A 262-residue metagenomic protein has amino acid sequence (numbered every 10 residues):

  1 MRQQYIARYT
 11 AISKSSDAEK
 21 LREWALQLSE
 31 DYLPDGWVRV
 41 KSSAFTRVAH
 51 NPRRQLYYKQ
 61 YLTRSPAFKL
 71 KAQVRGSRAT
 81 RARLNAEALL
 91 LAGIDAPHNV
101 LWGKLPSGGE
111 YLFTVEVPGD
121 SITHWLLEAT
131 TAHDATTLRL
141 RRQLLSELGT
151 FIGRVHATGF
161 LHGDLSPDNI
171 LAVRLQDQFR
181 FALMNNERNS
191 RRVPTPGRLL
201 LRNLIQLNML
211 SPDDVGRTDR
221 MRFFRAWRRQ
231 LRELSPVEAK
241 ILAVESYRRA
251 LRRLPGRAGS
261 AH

Functional and structural regions predicted by a protein language model:
M1-W37: Juxta-kinase regulatory segment immediately upstream of eukaryotic protein kinase catalytic domains
E23-T123, G153, A157-T158, H162 (+3 more regions): Conserved ATP-binding subdomain of kinase catalytic cores across diverse folds
A72-A79, D134, L138-R141, G197 (+1 more regions): Flexible, glycine- and charge-enriched loops at secondary-structure boundaries
I122-A135: AlphaC helix of the protein kinase catalytic domain
R139-F151: Conserved alphaE helix
L165-A172: Hydrophobic residue at the +6 position relative to the catalytic HRD Asp in the kinase catalytic loop
A172-Q178: Activation-loop N-terminal segment of eukaryotic-like protein kinases
F179-R252: C-lobe/activation-segment region of protein kinase-like
